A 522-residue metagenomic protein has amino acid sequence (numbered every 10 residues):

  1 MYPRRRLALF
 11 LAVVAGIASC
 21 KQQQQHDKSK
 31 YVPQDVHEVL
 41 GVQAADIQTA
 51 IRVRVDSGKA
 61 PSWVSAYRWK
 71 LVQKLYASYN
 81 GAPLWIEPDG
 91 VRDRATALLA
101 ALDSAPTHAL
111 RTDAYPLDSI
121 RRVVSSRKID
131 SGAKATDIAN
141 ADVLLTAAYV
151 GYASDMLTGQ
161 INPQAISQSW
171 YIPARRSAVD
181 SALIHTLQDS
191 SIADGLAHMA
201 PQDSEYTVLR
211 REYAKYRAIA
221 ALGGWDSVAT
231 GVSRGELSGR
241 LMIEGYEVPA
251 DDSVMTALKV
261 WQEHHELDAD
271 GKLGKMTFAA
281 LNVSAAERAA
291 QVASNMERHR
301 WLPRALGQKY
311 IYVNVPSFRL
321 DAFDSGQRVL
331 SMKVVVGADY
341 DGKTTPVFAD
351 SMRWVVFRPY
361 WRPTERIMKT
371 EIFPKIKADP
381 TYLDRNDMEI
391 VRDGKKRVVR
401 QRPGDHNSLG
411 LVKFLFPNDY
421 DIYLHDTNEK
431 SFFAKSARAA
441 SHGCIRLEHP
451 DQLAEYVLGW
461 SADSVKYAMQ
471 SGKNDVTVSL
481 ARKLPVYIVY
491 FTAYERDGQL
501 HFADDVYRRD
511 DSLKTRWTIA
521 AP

Functional and structural regions predicted by a protein language model:
M1-A8: Bacterial N-terminal signal peptides that target proteins for export
A8-G16: Bacterial N-terminal signal peptides
S19-A77, V143, V150, W170-Y171 (+2 more regions): Well-ordered beta-sheet/strand-loop patches within structured domains
G41-S126, A133, S169: N-terminal maturation segment of proteins
A135-A139: Short, charged/polar micro-motifs that form catalytic or ligand-binding hotspots
N140-T158: Short, hydrophobic/amphipathic alpha-helical patches that form generic packing surfaces within helical domains
D155-N162, W361: Intrinsically disordered or highly flexible coil/loop and linker segments, enriched in small and charged/polar residues
I161-W170, V179: Long, charged all-alpha helical bundle/coiled-coil segments in cytosolic proteins
